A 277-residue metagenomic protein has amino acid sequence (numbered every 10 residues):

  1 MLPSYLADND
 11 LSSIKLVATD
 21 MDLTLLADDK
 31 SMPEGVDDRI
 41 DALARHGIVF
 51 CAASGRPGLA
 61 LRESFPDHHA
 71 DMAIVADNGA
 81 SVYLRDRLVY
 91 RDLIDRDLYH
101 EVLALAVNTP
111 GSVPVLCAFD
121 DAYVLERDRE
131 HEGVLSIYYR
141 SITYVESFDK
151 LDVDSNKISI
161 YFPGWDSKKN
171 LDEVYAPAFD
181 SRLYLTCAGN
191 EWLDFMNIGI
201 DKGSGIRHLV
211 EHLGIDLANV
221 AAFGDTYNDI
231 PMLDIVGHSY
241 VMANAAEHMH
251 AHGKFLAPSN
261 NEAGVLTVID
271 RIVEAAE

Functional and structural regions predicted by a protein language model:
L2-H46, F50: N-terminal glycine-/serine-/threonine-rich phosphate-binding loop
L6-L16, M32-P33, D194-E277: Mg2+-dependent phosphoryl-transfer enzymes with acidic/Ser/Thr/Gly-rich catalytic loops
D29-H131: Active-site phosphate-binding/coordination module
V36, L61-F65, L171, Y175 (+3 more regions): Hydrophobic packing residues within well-ordered alpha-helices of enzyme cores
L43, S54, N78, I158 (+3 more regions): Residue-level signal for inorganic ion chemistry
D67-A70, N78, A178-S181, I235-V236 (+1 more regions): Short, structured coil segments at secondary-structure junctions
D71-D77, D92, L135-S136, S239-A243 (+1 more regions): Short hydrophobic/aromatic-enriched beta-strand-loop microsegments
E101, P110-F223, Y227-P231, I235 (+1 more regions): Conserved acidic, metal-coordinating active-site core of Asp-based, Mg2+-dependent phosphoryl-transfer enzymes
